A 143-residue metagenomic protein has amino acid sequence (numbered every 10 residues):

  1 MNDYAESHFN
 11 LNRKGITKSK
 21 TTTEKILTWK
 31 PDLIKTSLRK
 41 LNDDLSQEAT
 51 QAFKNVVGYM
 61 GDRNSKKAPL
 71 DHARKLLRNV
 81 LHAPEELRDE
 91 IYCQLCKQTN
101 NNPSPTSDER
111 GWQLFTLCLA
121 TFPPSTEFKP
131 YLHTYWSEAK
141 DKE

Functional and structural regions predicted by a protein language model:
M1-R88, Y92: Long, low-complexity, serine/proline/glycine-rich intrinsically disordered regulatory regions that flank/link signaling
K75-E143: Cytosolic small-GTPase signaling regions in large eukaryotic proteins
